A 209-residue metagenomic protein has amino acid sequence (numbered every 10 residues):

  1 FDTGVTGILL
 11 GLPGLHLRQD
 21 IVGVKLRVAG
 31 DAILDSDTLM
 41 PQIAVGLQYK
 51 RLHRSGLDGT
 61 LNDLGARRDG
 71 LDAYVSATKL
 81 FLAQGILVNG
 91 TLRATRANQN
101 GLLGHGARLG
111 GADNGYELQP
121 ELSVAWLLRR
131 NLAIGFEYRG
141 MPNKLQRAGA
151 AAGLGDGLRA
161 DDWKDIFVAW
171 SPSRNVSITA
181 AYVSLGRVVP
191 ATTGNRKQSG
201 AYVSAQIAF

Functional and structural regions predicted by a protein language model:
F1-G65, D69-A73, T78-I86, T95-R96 (+3 more regions): Transmembrane beta-barrel domains of Gram-negative outer membranes and organellar outer membranes
G90-R139, N143-L145: A mid-sequence, solvent-exposed acidic-amphipathic segment
A112, Y116, V124, D156-A160 (+4 more regions): Short amphipathic alpha-helical interaction segments
Q146-A150, T192-N195, S199: Histidine/acidic-residue-rich catalytic or RNA/ligand-binding cores of hydrolases and nuclease-related proteins
Y182-V189, Q198: A short, acidic, flexible beta-alpha connecting loop/helix-capping segment that sits on the rim of active
